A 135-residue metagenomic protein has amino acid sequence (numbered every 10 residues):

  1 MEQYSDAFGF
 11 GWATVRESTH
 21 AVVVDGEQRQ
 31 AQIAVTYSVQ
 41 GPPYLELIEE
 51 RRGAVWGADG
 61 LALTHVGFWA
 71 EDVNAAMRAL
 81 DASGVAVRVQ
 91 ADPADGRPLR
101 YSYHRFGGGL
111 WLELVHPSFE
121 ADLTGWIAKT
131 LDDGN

Functional and structural regions predicted by a protein language model:
M1-G41, A75-D95, K129-G134: Core segments of cupin and vicinal oxygen chelate
G11-G57, R100-A121: Conserved short beta-strand elements that form part of the metal-binding/catalytic scaffold of enzyme active sites
E27, Y44, T64-A70, V85 (+1 more regions): Aromatic-enriched hydrophobic runs in primary sequence
T36-V39, G57-N74: Vicinal oxygen chelate
R51, G60, L80: Short, flexible helix/strand-to-coil boundary loops that buttress conserved ligand/catalytic motifs in alpha/beta
A54, W69, A79, S83: Mid-sequence acidic-hydrophobic segments that form the walls of catalytic/ligand-binding cavities or oligomerization
V55-A62, L123-I127: A short, polar/proline- and glycine-enriched secondary-structure boundary/capping micro-motif
A82-N135: Vicinal oxygen chelate
